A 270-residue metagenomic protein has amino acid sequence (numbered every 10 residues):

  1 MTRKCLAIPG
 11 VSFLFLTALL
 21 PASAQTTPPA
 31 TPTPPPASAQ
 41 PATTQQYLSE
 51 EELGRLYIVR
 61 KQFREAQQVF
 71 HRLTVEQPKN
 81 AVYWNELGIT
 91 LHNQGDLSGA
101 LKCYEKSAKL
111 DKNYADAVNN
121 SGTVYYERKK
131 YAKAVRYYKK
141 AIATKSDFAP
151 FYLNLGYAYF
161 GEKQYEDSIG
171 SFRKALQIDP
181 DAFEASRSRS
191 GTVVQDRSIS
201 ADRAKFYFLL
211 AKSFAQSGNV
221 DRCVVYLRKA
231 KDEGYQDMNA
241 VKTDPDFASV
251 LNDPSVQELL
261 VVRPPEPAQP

Functional and structural regions predicted by a protein language model:
T26-Y47, S186-R187, V194, S200-F206 (+3 more regions): Terminal, low-structured helical/coil segments at or just beyond the last alpha-helical repeat
Q45-V82, E86-D96: Alpha-helical segment of the N-proximal tetratricopeptide repeat
Y47, A81-V82, A115-D116, A149-P150 (+3 more regions): Helix-start (N-cap) detector for alpha-helical repeat units in TPR-like alpha-solenoids, especially tetratricopeptide
I58, N85, I89-H92, K109 (+4 more regions): Position-specific recognition of the canonical hydrophobic site in helix A of tetratricopeptide repeat
R60-R72, N93-K106, R128-K140, E162-K174 (+1 more regions): Structural signature of tandem alpha-helical TPR/SEL1-like repeats, specifically the intra-repeat loop/turn
R72-V75, E105-K109, K139-A143, L176-Q177 (+3 more regions): Conserved structural position within tetratricopeptide repeats
